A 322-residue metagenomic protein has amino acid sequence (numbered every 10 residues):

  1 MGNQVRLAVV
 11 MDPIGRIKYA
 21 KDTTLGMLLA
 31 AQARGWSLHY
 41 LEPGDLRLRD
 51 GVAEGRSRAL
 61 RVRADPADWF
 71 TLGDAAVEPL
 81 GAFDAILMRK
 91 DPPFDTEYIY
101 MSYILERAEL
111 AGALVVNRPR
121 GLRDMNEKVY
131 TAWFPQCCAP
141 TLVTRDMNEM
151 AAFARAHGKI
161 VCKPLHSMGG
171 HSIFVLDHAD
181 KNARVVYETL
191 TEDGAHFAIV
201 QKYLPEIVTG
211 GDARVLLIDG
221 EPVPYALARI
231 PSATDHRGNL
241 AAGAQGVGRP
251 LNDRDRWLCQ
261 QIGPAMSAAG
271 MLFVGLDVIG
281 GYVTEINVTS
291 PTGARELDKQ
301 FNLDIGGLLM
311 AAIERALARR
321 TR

Functional and structural regions predicted by a protein language model:
N3-V5, V10-M11, I17-A20, A233-T234 (+1 more regions): ATP-dependent carboxylate activation and anion-phosphoryl transfer catalytic cores that bind Mg-ATP to form
Q4, G15-V143, E149: Conserved N-proximal alpha/beta basic substrate-recognition cap immediately N-terminal to, or forming the N-lobe
V9, A85-M88, Q201: Redox-cofactor binding/interface segments in oxidoreductases and associated redox assembly factors
T24, M147-N148, R155-K159, H166-R256 (+2 more regions): Phosphate-binding site of ATP-dependent enzymes
H39, V115-V116, V161, I199-Q201: Structural detector of well-ordered beta-strand residues that form the stable sheet scaffold of enzyme domains
P119-R123, R229-S232, I279-Y282: Short glycine-enriched loops at secondary-structure junctions
